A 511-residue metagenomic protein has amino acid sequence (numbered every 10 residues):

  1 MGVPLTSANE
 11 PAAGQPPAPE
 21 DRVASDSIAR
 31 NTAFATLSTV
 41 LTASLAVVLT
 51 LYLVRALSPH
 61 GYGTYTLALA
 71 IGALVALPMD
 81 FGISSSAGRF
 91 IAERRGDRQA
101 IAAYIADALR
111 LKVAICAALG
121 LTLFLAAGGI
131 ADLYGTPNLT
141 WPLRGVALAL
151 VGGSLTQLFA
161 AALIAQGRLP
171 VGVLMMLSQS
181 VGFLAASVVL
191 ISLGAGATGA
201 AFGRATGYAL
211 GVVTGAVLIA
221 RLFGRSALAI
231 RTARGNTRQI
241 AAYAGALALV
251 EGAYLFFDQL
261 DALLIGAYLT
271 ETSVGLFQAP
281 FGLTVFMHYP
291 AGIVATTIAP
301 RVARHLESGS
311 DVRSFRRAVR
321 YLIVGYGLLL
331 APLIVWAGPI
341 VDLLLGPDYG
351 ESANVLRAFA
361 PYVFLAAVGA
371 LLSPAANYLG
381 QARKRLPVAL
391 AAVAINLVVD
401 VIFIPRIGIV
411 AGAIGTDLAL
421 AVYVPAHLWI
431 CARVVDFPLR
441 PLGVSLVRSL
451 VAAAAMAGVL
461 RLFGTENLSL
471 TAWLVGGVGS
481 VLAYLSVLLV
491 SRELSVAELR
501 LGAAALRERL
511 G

Functional and structural regions predicted by a protein language model:
G2-E20, R461-G511: Membrane-proximal transmembrane or re-entrant/amphipathic helices at the cytosolic face
P4-A24, I28, A197-A201, G215-D258 (+4 more regions): Interhelical loop/hinge segments that connect adjacent transmembrane helices in multipass membrane
E10, A24-S84, C116-F124, R144 (+4 more regions): Signature of the first transmembrane helix
D26-A46, A68, F81-G128, W141 (+1 more regions): Membrane-water interface segments that mark the loop-to-transmembrane alpha-helix transition
R30-V47, Q179, G203-G211, G215 (+6 more regions): Transmembrane helical elements of multi-pass membrane transporters/channels
A92-R110, L276-L390: Specific pore-lining/lateral-gate transmembrane helices of multi-pass inner-membrane transport and insertion machines
A117, T122-L125, G129, L133-F159 (+7 more regions): Alpha-helical transmembrane segments of multi-pass membrane proteins
W141-R144, V173-F223, A391-N396, I409-C431 (+2 more regions): Hydrophobic alpha-helical transmembrane segments
